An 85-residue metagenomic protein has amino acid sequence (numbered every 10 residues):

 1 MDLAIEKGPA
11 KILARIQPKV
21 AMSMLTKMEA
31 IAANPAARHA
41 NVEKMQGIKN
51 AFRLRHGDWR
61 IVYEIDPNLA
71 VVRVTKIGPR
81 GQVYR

Functional and structural regions predicted by a protein language model:
D2-K7, K11, K19-M22, A40 (+2 more regions): Enriched for short, Lys/Arg-rich terminal
A21-T26, G47: Phosphate-binding glycine-rich loops and adjacent basic patches that engage nucleotide phosphates, nucleic-acid
E29-R53: A short, surface-exposed loop/turn module that caps and links secondary-structure elements
